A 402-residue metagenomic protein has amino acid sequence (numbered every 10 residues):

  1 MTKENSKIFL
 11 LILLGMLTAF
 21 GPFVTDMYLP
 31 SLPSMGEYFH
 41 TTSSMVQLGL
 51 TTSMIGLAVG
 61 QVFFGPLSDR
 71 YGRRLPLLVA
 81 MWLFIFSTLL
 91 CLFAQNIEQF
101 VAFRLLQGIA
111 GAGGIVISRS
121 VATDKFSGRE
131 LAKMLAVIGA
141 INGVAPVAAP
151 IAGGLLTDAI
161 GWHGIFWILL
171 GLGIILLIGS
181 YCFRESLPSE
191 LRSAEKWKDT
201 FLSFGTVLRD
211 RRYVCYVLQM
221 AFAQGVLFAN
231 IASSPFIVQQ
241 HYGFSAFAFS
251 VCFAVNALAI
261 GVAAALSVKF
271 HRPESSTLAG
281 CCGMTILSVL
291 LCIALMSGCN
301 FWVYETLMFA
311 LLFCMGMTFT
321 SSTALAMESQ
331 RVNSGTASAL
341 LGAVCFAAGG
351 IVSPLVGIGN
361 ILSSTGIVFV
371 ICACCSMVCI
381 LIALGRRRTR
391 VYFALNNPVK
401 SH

Functional and structural regions predicted by a protein language model:
T2-K3, S186-Y216: Juxtamembrane intracellular "pre-TM" segments in multi-pass secondary transporters
H40, G72, F93-Q99, A110 (+2 more regions): Helix-breaking motifs and short loop linkers at transmembrane-helix boundaries and internal kinks in secondary membrane
V59-E98: Conserved MFS/SLC helix-loop-helix module at the cytosolic interface between two early adjacent transmembrane helices
L83-L90, E98-L106, W302-M308: Paired small-residue
Q99, A136-Y181, V251: Helix-loop-helix hairpin linking two adjacent transmembrane segments in secondary transporters
F103-V144: Cytoplasmic helix-loop-helix junction between adjacent transmembrane helices in 12-TM secondary transporters
T277-S321: C-terminal transmembrane helical hairpin of 12-TM major facilitator-type secondary transporters
L325-L362, F369-I371: A late C-terminal transmembrane helix in Major Facilitator Superfamily
